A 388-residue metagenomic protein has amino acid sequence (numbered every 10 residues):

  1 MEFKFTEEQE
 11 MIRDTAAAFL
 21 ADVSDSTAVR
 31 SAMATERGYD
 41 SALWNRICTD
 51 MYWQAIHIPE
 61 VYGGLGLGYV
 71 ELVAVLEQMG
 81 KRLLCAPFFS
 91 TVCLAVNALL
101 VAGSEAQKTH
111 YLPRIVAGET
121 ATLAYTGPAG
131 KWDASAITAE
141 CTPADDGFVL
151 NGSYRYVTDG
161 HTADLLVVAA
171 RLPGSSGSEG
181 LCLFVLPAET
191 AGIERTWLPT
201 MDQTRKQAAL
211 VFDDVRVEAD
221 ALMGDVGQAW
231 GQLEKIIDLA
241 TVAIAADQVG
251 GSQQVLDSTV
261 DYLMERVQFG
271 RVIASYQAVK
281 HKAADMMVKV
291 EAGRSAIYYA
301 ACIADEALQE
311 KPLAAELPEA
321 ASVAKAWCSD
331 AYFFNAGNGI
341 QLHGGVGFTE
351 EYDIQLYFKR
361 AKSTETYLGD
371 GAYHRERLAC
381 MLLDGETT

Functional and structural regions predicted by a protein language model:
M1-L83, A102-E105, R114-G118, P143-F148 (+1 more regions): Alpha-helical interface subdomain recognition
G66-V75, D133-I137, L186-P187, V211 (+2 more regions): Structural signature of FAD isoalloxazine-binding scaffolds in flavoprotein oxidoreductases
L84-A106: N-terminal glycine-rich flavin-associated loop
A117-G127: A short, Trp-centered hydrophobic/proline-enriched beta-strand micro-motif
D133-N151: Cytochrome P450 C-terminal beta-domain/meander region
A136-T138, Y156, P187-E218: Flexible, small-/acidic-enriched active-site or ligand-binding loops
N151-E194: A short core secondary-structure module
A208-I236: A short, charged helix-loop
